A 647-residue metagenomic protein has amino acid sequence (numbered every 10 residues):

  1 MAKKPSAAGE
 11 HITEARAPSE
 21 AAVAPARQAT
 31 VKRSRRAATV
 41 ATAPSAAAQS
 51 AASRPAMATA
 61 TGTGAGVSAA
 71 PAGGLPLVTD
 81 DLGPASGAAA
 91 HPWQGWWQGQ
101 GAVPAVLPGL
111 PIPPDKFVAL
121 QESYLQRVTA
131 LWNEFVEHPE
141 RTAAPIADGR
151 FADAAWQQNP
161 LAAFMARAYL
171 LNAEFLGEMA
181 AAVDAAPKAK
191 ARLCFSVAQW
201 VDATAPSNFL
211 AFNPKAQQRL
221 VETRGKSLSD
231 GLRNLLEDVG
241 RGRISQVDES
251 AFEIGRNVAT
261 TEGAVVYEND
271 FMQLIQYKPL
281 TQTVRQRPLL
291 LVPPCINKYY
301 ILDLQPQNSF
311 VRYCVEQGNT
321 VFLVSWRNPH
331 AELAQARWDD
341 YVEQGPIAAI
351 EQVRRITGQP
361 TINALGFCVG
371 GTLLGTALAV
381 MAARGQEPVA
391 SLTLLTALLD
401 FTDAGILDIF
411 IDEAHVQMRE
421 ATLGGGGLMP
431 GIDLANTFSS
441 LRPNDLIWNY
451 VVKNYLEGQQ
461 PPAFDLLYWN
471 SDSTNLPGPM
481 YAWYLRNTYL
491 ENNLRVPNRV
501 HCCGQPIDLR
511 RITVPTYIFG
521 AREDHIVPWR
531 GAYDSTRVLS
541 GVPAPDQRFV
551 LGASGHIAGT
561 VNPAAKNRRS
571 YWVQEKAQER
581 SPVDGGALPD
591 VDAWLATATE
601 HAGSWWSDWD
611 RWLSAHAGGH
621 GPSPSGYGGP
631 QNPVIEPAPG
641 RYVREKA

Functional and structural regions predicted by a protein language model:
M1-F271, V284-R285, F322, S535 (+4 more regions): Amphipathic, low-complexity, repeat-rich surface-exposed segments
A185-Q218, R355, Q359, L373 (+3 more regions): Alpha/beta-hydrolase-fold enzymes
R285-C295: Short beta-strand element of the alpha/beta-hydrolase
D303-V321: Short amphipathic alpha-helix adjacent to the substrate-entry channel of hydrolases
Q335-I356: Alpha/beta-hydrolase active-site loop
G366-G371: Gly/Ala-rich beta-loop-alpha elbow adjacent to hydrolase catalytic centers
I518-G520, D524: Short beta-strand/loop motif that positions the catalytic acidic residue of the alpha/beta-hydrolase fold
H525-G531: Conserved alpha/beta-hydrolase "acid-adjacent" motif
